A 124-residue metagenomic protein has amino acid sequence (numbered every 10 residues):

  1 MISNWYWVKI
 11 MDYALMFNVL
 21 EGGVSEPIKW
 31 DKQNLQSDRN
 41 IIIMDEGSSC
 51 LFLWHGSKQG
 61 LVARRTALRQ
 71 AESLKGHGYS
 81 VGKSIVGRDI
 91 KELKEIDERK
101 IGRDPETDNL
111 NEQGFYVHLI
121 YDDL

Functional and structural regions predicted by a protein language model:
I2-L124: Long, low-complexity regulatory segments enriched in Ser/Thr/Pro/Gly and acidic residues
